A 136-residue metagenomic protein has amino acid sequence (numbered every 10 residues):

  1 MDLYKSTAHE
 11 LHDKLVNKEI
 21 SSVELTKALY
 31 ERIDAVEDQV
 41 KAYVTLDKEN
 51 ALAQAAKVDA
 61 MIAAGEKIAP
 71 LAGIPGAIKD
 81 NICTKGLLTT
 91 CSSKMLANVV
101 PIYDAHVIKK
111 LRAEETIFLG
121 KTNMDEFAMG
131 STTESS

Functional and structural regions predicted by a protein language model:
M1-D47, L52, A63: An N-terminal boundary/leader segment
E10, A28, K57, H106 (+1 more regions): Alpha-helical scaffold segments in soluble metabolic enzymes
V36, K57, I82: N-terminal Rossmann-like NAD(P)+-binding subdomain of aldehyde/semialdehyde dehydrogenases
E49-A56, E115-T116, D125: Long amphipathic alpha-helix in the N-terminal Rossmann-like dinucleotide-binding domain of NAD(P)-dependent
V58-I74: Immediate post-signal peptide segment of exported/extracytoplasmic ligand-binding proteins
A72-S136: Short glycine/serine-rich loop/turn segments
